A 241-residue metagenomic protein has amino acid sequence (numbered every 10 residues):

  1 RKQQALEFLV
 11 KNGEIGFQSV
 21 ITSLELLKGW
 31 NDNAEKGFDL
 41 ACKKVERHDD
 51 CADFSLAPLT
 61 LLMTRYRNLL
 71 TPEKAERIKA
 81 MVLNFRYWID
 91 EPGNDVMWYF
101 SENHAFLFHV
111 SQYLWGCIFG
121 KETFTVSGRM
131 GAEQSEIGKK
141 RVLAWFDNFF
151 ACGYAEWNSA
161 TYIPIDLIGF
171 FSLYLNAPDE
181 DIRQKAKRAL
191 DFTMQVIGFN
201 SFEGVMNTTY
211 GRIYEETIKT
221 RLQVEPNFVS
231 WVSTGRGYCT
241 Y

Functional and structural regions predicted by a protein language model:
Q4-A177: Aromatic-lined, polymer-binding surfaces characteristic of secreted/periplasmic polysaccharide-degrading enzymes
P178-Y241: Extended polysaccharide-engagement surfaces of secreted carbohydrate-active enzymes
